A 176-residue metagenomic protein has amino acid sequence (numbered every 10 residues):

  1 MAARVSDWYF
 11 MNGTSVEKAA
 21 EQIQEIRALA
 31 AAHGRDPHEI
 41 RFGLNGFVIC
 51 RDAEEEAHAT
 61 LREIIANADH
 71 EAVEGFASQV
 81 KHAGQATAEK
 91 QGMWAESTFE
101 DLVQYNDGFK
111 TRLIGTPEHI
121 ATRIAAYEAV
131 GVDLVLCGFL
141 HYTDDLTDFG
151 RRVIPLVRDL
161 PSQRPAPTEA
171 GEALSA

Functional and structural regions predicted by a protein language model:
R4-V5, V130: Structural motif
D7-M11, I40-F47, V135-G138: Hydrophobic faces of well-ordered beta-strands that scaffold small-molecule active sites in alpha/beta enzyme cores
G13-K18, L134-G150: Glycine-rich, proline-tolerant flexible connector loops at the mouths of alpha/beta enzymes
T14-A129, R158-A176: An alpha-helical appendage that flanks or caps ligand/catalytic pockets
